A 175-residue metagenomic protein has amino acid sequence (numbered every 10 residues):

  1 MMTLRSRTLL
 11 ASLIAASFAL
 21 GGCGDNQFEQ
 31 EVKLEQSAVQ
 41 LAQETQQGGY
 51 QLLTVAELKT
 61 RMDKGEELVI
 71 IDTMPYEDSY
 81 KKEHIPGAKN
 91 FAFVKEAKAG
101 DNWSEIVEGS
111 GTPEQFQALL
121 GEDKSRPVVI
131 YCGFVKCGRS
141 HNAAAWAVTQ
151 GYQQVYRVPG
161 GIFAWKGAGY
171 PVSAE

Functional and structural regions predicted by a protein language model:
M2-L10: Bacterial N-terminal signal peptides that target proteins for export
L10-K82: Flexible, polar/low-complexity N-terminal or interdomain linker segments that lie immediately upstream of folded
A42-G49, A99-I106, I130-V135: Second-shell loop/turn segments in exported
Q43, G169-E175: Active-site neighborhoods of enzymes that stabilize oxyanions during catalysis
K59-R126, E175: Positively charged, proline/Ser/Thr-rich regional signature most characteristic of the Rhodanese/CDC25-like
K81-E83, H141-A143, A168-G169: Short, solvent-exposed loop/turn and secondary-structure capping segments
S110-W165: Catalytic cysteine-centered active loop of the rhodanese-like fold, especially the PTP/DSP P-loop
